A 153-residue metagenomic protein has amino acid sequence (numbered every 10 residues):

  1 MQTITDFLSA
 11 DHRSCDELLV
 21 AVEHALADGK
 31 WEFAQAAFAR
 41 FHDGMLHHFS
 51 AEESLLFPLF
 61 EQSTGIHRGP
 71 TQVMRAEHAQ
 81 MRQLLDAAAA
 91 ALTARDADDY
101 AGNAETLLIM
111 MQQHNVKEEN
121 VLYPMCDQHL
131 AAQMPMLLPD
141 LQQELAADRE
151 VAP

Functional and structural regions predicted by a protein language model:
M1-P153: Small-residue-biased structural context
